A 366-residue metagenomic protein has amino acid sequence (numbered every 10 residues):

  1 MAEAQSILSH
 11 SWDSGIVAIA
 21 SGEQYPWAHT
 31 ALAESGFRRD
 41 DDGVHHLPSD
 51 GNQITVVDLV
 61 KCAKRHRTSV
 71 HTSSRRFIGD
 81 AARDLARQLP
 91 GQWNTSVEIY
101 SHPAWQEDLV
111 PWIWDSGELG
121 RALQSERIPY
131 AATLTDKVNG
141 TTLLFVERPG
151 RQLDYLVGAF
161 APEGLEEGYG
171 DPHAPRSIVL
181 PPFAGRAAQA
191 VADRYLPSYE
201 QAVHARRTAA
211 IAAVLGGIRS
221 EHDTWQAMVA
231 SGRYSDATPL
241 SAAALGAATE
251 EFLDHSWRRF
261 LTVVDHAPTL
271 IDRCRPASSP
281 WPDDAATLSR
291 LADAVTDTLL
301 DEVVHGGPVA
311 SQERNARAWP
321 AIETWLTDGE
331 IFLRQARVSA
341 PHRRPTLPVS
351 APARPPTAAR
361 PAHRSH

Functional and structural regions predicted by a protein language model:
M1-H366: Compositionally biased accessory segments in Actinobacterial proteins
